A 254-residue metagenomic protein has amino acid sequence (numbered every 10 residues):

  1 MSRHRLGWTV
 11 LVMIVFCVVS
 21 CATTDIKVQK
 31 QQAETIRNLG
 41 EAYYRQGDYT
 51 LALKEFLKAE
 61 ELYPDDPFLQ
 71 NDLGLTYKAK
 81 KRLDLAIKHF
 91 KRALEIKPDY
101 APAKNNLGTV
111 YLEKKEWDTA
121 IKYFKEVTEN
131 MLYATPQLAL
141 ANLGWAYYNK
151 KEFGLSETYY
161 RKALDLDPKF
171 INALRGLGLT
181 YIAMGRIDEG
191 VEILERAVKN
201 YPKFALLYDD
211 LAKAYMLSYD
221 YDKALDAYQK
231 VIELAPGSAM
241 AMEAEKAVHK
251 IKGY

Functional and structural regions predicted by a protein language model:
C21, K30-Q32, Y201-P202, D209-Y254: Terminal, low-structured helical/coil segments at or just beyond the last alpha-helical repeat
V28, L62, I96, N130-L132 (+3 more regions): Structural marker of alpha-solenoid helical repeat scaffolds
R37, Y44, N71, K78 (+7 more regions): Position-specific recognition of the canonical hydrophobic site in helix A of tetratricopeptide repeat
N38, D72, N106, N142 (+3 more regions): Canonical tetratricopeptide repeat
